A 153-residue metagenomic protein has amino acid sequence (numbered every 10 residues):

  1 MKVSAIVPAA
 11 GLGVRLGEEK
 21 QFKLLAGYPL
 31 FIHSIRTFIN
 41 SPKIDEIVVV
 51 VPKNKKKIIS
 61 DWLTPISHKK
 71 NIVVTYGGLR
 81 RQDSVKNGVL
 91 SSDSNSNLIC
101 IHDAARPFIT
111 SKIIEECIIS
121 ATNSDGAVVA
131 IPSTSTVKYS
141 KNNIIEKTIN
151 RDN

Functional and structural regions predicted by a protein language model:
M1-K56: N-terminal glycine-rich phosphate-binding loop and ensuing alpha1 helix
A5-V7, V49, I101, G126-V129: Structural beta-sheet core signal
V7, F31, G88, H102-D103 (+1 more regions): Residue-level signal for inorganic ion chemistry
L16, I59-L63, C117: Hydrophobic packing residues within well-ordered alpha-helices of enzyme cores
F22, V74, G126-V128: Conserved beta-strand scaffold positions in the cores of enzyme catalytic domains, especially in NTP/NDP-utilizing
I32-S96: Conserved N-terminal catalytic core of the sugar/cofactor nucleotidyltransferase
N95-R106: Short beta-strand-to-loop acidic/aromatic patch adjacent to the donor-nucleotide binding site
I109-N153: Conserved core of the sugar-phosphate nucleotidyltransferase
